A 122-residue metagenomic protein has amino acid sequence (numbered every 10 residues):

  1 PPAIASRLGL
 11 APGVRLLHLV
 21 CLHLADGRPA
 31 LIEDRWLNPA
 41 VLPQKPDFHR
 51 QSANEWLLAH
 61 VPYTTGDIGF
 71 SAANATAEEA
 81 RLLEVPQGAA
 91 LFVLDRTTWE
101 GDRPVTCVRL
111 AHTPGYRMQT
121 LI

Functional and structural regions predicted by a protein language model:
P1-I122: C-terminal all-alpha effector/ligand-binding and dimerization domain of prokaryotic HTH-type transcriptional repressors
